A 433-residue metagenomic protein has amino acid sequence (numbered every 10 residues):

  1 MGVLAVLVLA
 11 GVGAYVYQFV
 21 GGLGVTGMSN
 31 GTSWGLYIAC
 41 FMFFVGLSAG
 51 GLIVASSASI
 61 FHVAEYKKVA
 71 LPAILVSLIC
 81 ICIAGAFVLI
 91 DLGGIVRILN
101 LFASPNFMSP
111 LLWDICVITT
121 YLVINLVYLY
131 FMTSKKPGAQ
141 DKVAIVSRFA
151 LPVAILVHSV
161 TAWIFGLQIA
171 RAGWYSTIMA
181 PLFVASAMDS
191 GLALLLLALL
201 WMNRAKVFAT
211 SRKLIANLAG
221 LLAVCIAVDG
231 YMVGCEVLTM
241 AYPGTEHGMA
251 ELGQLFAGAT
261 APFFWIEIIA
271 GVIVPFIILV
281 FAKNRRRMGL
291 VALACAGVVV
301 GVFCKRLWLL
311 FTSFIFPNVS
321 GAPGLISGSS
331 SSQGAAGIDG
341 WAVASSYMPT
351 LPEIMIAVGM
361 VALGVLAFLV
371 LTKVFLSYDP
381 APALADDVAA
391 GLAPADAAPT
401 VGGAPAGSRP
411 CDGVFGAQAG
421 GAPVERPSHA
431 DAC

Functional and structural regions predicted by a protein language model:
M1-V8, M28, S104-N106, N318-C433: Extramembrane terminal tails and long inter-domain/linker segments of multi-pass membrane proteins
L4-L7, V63-E65, A103, F107 (+4 more regions): Long, contiguous internal "core" modules enriched in hydrophobic/ aromatic residues
A14-I38, I90-L112, A139-Q140, A162-F183 (+3 more regions): Membrane-interface interhelical loops and short amphipathic "cap" helices that link adjacent transmembrane segments
V16-T26, A58-Y66, A70, L92-V96 (+3 more regions): Juxtamembrane/interface segments at transmembrane-helix termini
T32-V96, W113, V117: Membrane helical hairpin/interfacial module
M42-G46, W113-L126, A187, T260-V272 (+1 more regions): Hydrophobic alpha-helical transmembrane segments
I81-L99, S159-V160, I164, F303-N318 (+4 more regions): Hydrophobic alpha-helical transmembrane segments of integral membrane proteins
L290-V300: Central hydrophobic cores of alpha-helical transmembrane segments in multi-pass integral membrane proteins
